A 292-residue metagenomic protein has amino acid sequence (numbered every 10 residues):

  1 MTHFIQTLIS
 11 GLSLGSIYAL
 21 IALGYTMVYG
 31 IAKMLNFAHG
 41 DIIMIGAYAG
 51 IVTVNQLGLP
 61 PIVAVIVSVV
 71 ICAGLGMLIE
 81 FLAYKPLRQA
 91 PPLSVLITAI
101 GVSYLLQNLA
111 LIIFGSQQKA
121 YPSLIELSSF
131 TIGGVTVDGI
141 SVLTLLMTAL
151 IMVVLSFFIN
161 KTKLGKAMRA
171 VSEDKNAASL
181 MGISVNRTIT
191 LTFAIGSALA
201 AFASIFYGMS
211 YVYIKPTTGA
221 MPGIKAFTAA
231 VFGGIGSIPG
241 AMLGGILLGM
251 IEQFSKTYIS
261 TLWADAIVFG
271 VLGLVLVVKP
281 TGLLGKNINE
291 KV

Functional and structural regions predicted by a protein language model:
M1-I21, A49, P60-A64, A90-S94 (+3 more regions): Membrane-interfacial amphipathic/re-entrant helices at transmembrane-helix boundaries
I9, I31-L78, L82, G234: Membrane-embedded helix boundary and interhelical linker motif in transport proteins
L14, T136-I214, I238-L243: Helix-loop-helix "hairpin" substructures at the membrane interface of multi-pass membrane proteins
S16, Y25-A47, P61, Q89-S94 (+7 more regions): Short, non-helical or kinked segments that cap or interrupt transmembrane helices
Y18-L20, G58-V70, F193-A200, S204-L272: Transmembrane alpha-helical segments in multi-pass inner-membrane proteins
Y25, G58-V102, L109, L243-L248 (+1 more regions): Alpha-helical transmembrane segments within multi-pass membrane transporters and channels
A47-I51, V69-L75, I100-N108, M147-S156 (+3 more regions): Hydrophobic core segments of alpha-helical transmembrane domains in multi-pass membrane transport and ion-translocation
P86-K161, T188, V212, F254 (+4 more regions): Transmembrane helix-bundle core of multi-pass membrane transporters and related energy-transducing complexes
